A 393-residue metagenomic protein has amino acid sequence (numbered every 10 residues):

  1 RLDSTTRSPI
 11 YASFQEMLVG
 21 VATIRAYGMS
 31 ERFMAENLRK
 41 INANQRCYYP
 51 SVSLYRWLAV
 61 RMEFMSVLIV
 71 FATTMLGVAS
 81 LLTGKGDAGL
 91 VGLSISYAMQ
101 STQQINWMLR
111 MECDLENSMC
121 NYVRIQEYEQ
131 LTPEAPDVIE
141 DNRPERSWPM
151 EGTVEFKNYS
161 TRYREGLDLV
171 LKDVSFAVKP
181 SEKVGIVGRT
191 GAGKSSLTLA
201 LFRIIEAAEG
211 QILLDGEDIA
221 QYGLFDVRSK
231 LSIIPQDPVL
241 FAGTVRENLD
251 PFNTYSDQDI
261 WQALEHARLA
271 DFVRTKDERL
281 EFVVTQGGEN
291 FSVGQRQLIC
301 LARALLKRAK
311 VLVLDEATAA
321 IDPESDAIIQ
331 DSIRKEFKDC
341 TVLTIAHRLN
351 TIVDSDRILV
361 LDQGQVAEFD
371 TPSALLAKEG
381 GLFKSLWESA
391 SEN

Functional and structural regions predicted by a protein language model:
L2-P50, A59-S66, N117: Loop segments that connect adjacent transmembrane helices in multi-pass transporters
T6, I10, G28-M29, Q100-E129: Cytosolic ends of transmembrane helices, especially the final helix of ABC transmembrane type-1 domains
F14, A26, S30, M62 (+6 more regions): Primarily ABC-family ATPase nucleotide-binding module
S51-I105, V154: A hydrophobic transmembrane-helix motif
E127, L213, Q221, R246-Q286 (+3 more regions): ABC ATPase nucleotide-binding domain helical subdomain, centered on the C-loop/LSGGQ "ABC signature"
A177, A207, L213-I219, A270-I299 (+2 more regions): ABC-fold ATPase nucleotide-binding domain signature/coupling loops
L201-R203: Helix-to-loop junction immediately C-terminal to a conserved catalytic motif
L214, Q258, T275-R279, D331 (+3 more regions): C-terminal portion of ABC ATPase nucleotide-binding domains
